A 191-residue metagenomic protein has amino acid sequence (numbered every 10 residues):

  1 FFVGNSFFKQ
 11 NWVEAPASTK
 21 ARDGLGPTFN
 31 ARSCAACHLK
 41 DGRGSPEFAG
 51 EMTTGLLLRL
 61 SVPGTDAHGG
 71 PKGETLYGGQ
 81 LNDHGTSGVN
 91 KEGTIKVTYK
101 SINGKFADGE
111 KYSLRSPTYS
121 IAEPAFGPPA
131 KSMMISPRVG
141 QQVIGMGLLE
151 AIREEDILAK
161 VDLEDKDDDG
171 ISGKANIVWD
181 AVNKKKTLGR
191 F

Functional and structural regions predicted by a protein language model:
F1-F191: Extracytoplasmic redox metalloprotein regions
